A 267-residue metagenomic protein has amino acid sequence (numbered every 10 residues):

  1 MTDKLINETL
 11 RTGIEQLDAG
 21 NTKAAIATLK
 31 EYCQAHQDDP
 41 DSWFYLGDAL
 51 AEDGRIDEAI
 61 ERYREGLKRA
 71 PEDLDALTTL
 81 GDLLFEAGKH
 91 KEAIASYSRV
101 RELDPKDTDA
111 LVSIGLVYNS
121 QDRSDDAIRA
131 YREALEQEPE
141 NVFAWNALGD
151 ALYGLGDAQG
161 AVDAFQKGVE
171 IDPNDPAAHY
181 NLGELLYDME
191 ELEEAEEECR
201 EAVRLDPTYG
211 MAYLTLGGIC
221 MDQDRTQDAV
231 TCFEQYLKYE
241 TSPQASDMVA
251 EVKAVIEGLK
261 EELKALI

Functional and structural regions predicted by a protein language model:
M1-E8, T12, V230-I267: Terminal, low-structured helical/coil segments at or just beyond the last alpha-helical repeat
L5-D41, Y45-E52, D82-E86, L116-S120: Alpha-helical segment of the N-proximal tetratricopeptide repeat
I6, P40-D41, L74-D75, T108-D109 (+4 more regions): Helix-start (N-cap) detector for alpha-helical repeat units in TPR-like alpha-solenoids, especially tetratricopeptide
D18-A27, D53-E65, E86-R99, D109 (+6 more regions): Structural signature of tandem alpha-helical TPR/SEL1-like repeats, specifically the intra-repeat loop/turn
A49, L83, V117, A151 (+4 more regions): TPR/TPR-like alpha-solenoid repeats
N174, H179-D247, E251: Ankyrin-repeat and related helical/solenoid repeat scaffolds used for protein-protein interactions
